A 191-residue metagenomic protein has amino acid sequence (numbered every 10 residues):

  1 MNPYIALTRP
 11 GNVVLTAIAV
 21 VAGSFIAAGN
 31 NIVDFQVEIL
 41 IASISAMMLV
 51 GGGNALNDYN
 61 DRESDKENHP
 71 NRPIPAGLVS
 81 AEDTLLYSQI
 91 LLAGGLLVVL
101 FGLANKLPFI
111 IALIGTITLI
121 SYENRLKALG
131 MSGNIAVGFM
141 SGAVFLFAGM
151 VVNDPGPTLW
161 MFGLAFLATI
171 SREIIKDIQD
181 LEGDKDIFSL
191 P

Functional and structural regions predicted by a protein language model:
M1-P191: Multi-pass alpha-helical membrane architecture of UbiA-family and related isoprenoid/lipid prenyltransferases
